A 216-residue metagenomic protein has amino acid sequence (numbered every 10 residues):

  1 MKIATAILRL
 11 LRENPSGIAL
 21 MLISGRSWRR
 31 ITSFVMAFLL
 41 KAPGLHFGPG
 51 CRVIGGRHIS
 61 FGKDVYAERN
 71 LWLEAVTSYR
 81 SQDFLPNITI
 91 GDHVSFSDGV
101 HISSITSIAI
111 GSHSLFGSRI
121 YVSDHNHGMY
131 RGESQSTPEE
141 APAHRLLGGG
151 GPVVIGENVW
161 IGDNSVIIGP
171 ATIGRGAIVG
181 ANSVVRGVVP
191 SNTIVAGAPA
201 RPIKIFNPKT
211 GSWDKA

Functional and structural regions predicted by a protein language model:
M1-D124, G150-N158, S165-I167, R175 (+3 more regions): Domain-scale signature associated with acetyltransferase and cell-envelope carbohydrate enzymes
H127: Basic, alpha-helical interaction scaffolds
Y130-E140: Short, flexible, mixed-charge acidic loops at enzyme active sites
P138-V153: A short acidic, glycine-rich active-site loop that binds or catalyzes chemistry on phosphate/adenosine moieties
P170: "…together with the soluble PPM/PP2C metallo-phosphatase catalytic core" -> "…together with the soluble PPM/PP2C
G187: Short helix N-cap motif at coil->helix boundaries in the Bergerat
